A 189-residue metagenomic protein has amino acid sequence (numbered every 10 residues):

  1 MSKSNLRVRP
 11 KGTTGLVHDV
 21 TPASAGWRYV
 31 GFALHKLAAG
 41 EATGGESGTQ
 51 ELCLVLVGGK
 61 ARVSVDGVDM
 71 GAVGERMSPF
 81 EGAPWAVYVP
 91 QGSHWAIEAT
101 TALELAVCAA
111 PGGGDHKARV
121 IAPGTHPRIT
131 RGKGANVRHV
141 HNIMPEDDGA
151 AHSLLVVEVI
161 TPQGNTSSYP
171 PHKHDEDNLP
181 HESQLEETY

Functional and structural regions predicted by a protein language model:
M1-E75: N-terminal non-catalytic cap/leader segment that marks the start of a structured domain
K11-G44, V137-T188: A short glycine-rich, His/Asp/Glu-containing loop-to-beta-strand
L37-A39, L56, V89, A99 (+1 more regions): Hydrophobic residues in beta-strands and at strand termini
G48-G71, V89, Q163-G164, E176-Y189: Glycine- and acidic-residue-biased ligand/ion/polar-headgroup-sensing regions
R62, A96, G114-D115, G164-S168: Short, acidic Gly/Pro/Ser/Thr-rich loop/turn segments
M70-P84, Y88-S93, I121-T125, H139-V140: Short acidic (Asp/Glu) patches
M77-H116: Ligand-binding loop in jelly-roll beta-barrel domains
A102-Q163: Surface-exposed beta-loop interaction hotspot
